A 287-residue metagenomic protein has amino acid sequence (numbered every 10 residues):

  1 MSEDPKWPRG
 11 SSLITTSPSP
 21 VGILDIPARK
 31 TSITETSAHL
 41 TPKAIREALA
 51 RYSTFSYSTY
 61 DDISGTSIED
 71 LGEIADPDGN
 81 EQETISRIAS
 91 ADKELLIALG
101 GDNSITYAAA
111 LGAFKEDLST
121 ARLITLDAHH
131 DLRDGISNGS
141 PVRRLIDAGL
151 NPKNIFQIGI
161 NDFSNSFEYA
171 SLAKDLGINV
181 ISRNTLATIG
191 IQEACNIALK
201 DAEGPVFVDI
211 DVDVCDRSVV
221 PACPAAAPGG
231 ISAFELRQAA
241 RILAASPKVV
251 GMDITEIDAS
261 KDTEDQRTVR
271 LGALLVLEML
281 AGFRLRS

Functional and structural regions predicted by a protein language model:
S2-S287: Conserved alpha-helical scaffold segments that buttress catalytic/binding sites
